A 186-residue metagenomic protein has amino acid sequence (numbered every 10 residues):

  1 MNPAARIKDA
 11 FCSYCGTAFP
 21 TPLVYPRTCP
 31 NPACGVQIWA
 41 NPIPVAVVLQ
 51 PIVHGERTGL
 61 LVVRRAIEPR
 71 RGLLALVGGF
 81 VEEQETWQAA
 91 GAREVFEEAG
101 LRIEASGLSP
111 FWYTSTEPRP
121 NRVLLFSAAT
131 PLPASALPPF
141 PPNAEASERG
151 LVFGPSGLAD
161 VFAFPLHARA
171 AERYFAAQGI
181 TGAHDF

Functional and structural regions predicted by a protein language model:
M1-R6, V48, P110-W112, G157-A159 (+1 more regions): A broadly conserved sequence feature marking short terminus-proximal activation segments in nucleic acid-centric
N2, I52, E56-E97: Conserved Nudix-box catalytic region and its N-terminal flanking loop in Nudix hydrolases and closely related
N2-V47: Acidic, metal-coordinating catalytic segment for phosphate/diphosphate chemistry, firing primarily on the Nudix
P22, R102-W112: A short coil-to-beta-strand element that immediately follows conserved catalytic motifs
P44-A46, T58, N121-L124, S147: Change "...and in nucleic-acid phosphodiester-cleaving endonucleases..." to "...and in nucleic-acid processing enzymes
V77-E83, V123-F126, S135-L137, A168 (+2 more regions): A short Gly-Trp-Pro
W112-P139, L151, F175-G179: Active-site-adjacent beta-strand/loop module that shapes the phosphate/pyrophosphate-binding cleft
P139-R173: NUDIX/MutT-family hydrolases
